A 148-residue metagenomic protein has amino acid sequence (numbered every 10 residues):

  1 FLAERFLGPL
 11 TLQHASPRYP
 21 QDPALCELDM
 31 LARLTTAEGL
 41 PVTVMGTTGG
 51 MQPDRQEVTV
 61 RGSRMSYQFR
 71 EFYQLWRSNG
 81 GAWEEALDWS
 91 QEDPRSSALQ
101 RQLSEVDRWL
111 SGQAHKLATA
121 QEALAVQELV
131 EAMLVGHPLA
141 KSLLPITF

Functional and structural regions predicted by a protein language model:
F1-P53, Q121-A125: Rossmann-like dinucleotide-binding domain that binds NAD(P)(H)
M30-A32, Q56-V58, M65, K116: Residue-level detector of beta-strand structural context in well-folded domains
A37, E105-F148: C-terminal helix-rich "cap/oligomerization" subdomain common to oxidoreductases
E38-L40, S63-S66: Short acidic/polar mixed-charge low-complexity motifs
G46-M51, E71-W76, W89-R95: A short, sequence-level motif marking secondary-structure junctions
V58-V60, Y73-E84: Short polybasic amphipathic segments
F69, S90-S104, A118: Active-site loop of classical SDR/Rossmann-like NAD(P)-dependent oxidoreductases, centered on the catalytic Tyr-X3-Lys
